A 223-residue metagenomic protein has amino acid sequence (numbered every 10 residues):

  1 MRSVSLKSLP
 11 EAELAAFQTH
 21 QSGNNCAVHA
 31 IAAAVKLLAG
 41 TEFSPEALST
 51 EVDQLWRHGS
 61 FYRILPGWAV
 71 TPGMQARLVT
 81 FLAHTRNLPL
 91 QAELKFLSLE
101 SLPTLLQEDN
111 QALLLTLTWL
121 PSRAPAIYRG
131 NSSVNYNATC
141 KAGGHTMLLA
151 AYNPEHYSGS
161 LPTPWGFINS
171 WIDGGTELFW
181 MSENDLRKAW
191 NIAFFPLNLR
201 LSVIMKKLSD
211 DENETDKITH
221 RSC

Functional and structural regions predicted by a protein language model:
M1-G73: Active-site-adjacent structural segments surrounding the nucleophilic cysteine of cysteine proteases and isopeptidases
S5-S8, N25-A27, Q111, L117 (+3 more regions): Tryptophan-centric aromatic hotspots in well-structured domains and transmembrane helices
V52, L113, M147, W165-G166: A broad, low-specificity signal marking well-ordered, structured residues that form hydrophobic/aromatic
F61-Y152: Predominantly the structural core of cysteine protease catalytic domains
A126-K141, L148-C223: Noncatalytic regulatory segments and standalone regulatory/sensor domains
